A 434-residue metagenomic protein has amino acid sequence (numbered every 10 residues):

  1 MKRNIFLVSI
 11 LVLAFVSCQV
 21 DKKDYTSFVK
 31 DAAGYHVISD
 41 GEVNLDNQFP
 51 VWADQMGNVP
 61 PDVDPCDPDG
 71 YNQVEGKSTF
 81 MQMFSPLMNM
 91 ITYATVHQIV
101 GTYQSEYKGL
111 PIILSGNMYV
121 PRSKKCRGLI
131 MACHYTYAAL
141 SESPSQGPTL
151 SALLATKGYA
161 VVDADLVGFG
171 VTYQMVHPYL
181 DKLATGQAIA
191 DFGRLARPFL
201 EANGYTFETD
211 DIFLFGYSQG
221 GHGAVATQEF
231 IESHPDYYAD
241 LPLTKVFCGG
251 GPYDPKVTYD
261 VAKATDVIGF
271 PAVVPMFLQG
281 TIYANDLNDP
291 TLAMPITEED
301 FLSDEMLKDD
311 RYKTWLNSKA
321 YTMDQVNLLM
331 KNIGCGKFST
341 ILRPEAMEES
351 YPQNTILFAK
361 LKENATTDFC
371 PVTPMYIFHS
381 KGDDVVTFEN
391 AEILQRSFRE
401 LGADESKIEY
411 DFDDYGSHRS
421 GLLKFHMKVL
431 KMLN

Functional and structural regions predicted by a protein language model:
D21-K124: Catalytic-loop region of hydrolases
A32-A33, D54-M56, G249-D368: Accessory cap/linker subdomain of secreted extracellular hydrolases
K108-S115, Y119-K157: Short, surface-exposed "cap/lid" segments of acyl-processing enzymes
R122-C126, L195-F215, H234-L241: Gly/Ser-rich "nucleophile elbow"/oxyanion-hole loop immediately N-terminal to the catalytic nucleophile in hydrolases
Y179-A202, V225, E229: Alpha/beta-hydrolase active-site loop
P255, K381-T387: Acidic catalytic loop of the alpha/beta-hydrolase fold
D260, Q353, L357-L361, V385 (+1 more regions): C-terminal catalytic histidine-bearing segment of alpha/beta-hydrolase fold enzymes
P371, Y376-D383: Short beta-strand/loop motif that positions the catalytic acidic residue of the alpha/beta-hydrolase fold
